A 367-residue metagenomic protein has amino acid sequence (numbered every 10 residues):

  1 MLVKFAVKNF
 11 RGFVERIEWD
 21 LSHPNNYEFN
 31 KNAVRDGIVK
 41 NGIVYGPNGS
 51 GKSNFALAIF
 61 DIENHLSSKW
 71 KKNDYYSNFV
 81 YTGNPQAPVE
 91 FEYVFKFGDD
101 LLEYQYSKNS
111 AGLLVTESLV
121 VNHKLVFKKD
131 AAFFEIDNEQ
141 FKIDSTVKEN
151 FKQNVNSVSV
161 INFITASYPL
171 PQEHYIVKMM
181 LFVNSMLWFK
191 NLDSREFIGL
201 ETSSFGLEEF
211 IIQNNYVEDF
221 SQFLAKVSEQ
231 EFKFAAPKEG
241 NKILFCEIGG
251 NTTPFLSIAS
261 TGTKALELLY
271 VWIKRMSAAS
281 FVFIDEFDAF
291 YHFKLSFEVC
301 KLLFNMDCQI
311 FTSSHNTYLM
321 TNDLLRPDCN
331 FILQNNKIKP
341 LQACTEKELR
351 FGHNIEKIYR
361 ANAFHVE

Functional and structural regions predicted by a protein language model:
M1-F60: Pre-Walker A-like glycine/lysine-rich segment at the N-terminus of P-loop NTPase domains
M1-K4, F297-E367: C-terminal lobe/lid and adjacent interdomain/linker elements of RecA-like ASCE P-loop ATPase modules
K4-K8, D20, S67-K264, L268-W272 (+2 more regions): Phosphate-coordinating catalytic segments in nucleotide- and nucleic-acid-processing enzymes
G51, G262, Y291: Conserved glycine(s) of the Walker
D61-N73, S277-A278, N305-D307: Post-Walker A helix-loop "phosphate-sensing" segment adjacent to the P-loop in P-loop NTPases
W272-S280: Short basic/glycine-enriched coil/helix segment immediately N-terminal to the Walker B
D285-F287: Walker B catalytic acidic pair
A289-F293, F297: Conserved D-loop-proximal element of ABC-family nucleotide-binding domains
